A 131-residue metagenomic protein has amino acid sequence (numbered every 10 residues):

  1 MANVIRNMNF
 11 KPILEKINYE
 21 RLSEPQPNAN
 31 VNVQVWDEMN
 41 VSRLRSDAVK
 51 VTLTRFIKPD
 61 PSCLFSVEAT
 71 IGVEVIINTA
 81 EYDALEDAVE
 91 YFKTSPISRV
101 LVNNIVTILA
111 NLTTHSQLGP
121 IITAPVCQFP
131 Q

Functional and structural regions predicted by a protein language model:
M1-V100, T107-Q131: N-terminal intrinsically disordered, cationic/polar leader segments that include organellar targeting peptides
